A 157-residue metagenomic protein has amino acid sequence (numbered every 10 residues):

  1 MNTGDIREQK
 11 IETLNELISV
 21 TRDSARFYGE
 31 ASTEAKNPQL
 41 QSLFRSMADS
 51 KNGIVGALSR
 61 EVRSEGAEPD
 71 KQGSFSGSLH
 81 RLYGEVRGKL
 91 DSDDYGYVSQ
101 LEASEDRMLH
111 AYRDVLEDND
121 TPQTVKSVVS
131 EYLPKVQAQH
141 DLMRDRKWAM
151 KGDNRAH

Functional and structural regions predicted by a protein language model:
M1-I11, E65-E68, V86-D94, A149-H157: Membrane-interacting alpha-helical segments
T3-A35, D94-D120: Alpha-helical bundle segments that constitute or directly flank the non-heme di-iron/ferroxidase center
Q9-L17, P38-A57, D94-V98, T124-V136: Alpha-helical scaffold segments that form or flank carboxylate-/histidine-based iron centers
I11, I18, R22, A48 (+5 more regions): Generic structural concept
Q39-F75, M143-M150: Conserved alpha-helical segments that form or flank metal/cofactor-binding pockets of metalloenzymes
S42, D49, A67-V86, K126-L133 (+1 more regions): Charge-rich, acidic-biased intrinsically disordered regions
R60-L109: Carboxylate-rich helix-loop segments that flank metal/cofactor sites and access channels in metalloenzymes
L101-H157: Preference for long, well-ordered alpha-helical segments
